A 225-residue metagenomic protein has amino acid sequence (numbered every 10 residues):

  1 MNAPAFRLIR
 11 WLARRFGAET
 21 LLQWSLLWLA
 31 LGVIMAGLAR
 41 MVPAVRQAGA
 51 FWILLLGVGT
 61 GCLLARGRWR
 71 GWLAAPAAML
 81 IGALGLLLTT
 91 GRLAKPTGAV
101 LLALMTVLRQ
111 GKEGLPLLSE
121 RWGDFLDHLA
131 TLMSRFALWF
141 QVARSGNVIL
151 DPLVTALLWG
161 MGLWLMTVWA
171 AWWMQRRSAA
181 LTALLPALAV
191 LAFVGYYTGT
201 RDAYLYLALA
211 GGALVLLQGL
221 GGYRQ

Functional and structural regions predicted by a protein language model:
M1-Q225: Linear, non-domain "peripheral" regions
